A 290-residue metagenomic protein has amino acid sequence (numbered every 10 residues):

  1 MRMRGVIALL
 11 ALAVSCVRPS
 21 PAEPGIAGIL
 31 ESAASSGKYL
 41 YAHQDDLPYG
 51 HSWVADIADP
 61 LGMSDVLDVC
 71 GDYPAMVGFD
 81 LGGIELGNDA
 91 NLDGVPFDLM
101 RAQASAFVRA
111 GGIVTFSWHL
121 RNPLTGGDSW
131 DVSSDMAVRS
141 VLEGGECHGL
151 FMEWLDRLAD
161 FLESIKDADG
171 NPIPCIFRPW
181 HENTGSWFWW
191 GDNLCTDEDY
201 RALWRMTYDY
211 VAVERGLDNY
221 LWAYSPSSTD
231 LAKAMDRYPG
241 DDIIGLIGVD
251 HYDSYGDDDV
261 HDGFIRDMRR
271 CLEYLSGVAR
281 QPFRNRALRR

Functional and structural regions predicted by a protein language model:
I7-R18: Hydrophobic h-region of N-terminal signal peptides that target proteins for export in Gram-negative bacteria
V17-G82, G87-G94: N-terminal module-boundary/linker segments of secreted carbohydrate-active enzymes
G25-I26, W53-V66, D98-A102, L158-F161 (+2 more regions): Alpha-helical scaffolding within the catalytic cores of extracellular/periplasmic polymer-degrading hydrolases
A34, S64-D72, L99-G111, F161-N171 (+2 more regions): Acidic (Asp/Glu)-rich catalytic clusters
K38-H43, P74-L81, I113-W118, C175-P179 (+3 more regions): Structural recognition of the beta-strand scaffold that forms the well-ordered cores of secreted hydrolase catalytic
A42-Q44, P174, R178-W180, W204-K233 (+1 more regions): Aromatic-lined carbohydrate-recognition surfaces of secreted/lumenal glycan-active proteins
G82-D209, V213, L217: Substrate-binding cleft of extracellular glycoside hydrolase catalytic domains
L231-R290: Glycoside hydrolase catalytic-domain groove-lining segments
